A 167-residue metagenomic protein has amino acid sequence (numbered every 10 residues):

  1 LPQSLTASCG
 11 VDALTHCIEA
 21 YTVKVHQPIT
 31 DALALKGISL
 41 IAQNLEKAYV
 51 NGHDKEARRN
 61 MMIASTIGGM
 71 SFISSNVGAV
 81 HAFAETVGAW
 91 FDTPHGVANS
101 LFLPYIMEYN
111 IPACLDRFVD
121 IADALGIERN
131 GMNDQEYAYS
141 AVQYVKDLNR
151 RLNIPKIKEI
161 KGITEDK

Functional and structural regions predicted by a protein language model:
L1-S75: Carboxylate- and glycine-rich phosphate/diphosphate-binding segment that chelates Mg2+/Mn2+
S4, D31, I73, D92-T93 (+2 more regions): Hydrophobic alpha-helical scaffolding
L14, M61, H81, H95 (+2 more regions): Buried hydrophobic positions in well-ordered alpha/beta secondary-structure cores of metabolic enzymes
Y21, V25, T93-P94, N110: Hydrophobic transmembrane alpha-helical segments of multi-pass transport and channel proteins
A32-K36, L40, N60-I63, A82-E85 (+2 more regions): Amphipathic alpha-helical interaction segments
T66-N99: Glycine-rich phosphate/pyrophosphate-binding beta-alpha loops
P104-K167: Mobile late-domain/C-terminal helix-loop "cap" segments that border catalytic sites or the cytosolic face
